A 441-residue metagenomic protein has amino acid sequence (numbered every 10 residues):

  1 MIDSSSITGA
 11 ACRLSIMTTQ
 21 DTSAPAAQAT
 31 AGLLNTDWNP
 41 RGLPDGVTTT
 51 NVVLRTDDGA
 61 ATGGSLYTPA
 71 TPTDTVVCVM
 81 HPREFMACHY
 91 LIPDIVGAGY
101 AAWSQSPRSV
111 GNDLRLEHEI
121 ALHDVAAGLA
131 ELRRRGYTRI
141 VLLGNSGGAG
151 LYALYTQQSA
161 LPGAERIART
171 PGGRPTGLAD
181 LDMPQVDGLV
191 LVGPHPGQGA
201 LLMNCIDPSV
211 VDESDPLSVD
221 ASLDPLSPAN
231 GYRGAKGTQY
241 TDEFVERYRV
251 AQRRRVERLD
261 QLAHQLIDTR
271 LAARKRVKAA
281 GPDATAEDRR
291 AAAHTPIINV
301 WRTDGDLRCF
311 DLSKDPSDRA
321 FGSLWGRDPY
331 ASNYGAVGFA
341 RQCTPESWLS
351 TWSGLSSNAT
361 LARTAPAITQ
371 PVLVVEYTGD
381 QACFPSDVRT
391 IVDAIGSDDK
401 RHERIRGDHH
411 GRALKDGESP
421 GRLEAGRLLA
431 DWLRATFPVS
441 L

Functional and structural regions predicted by a protein language model:
T19-T75, R422: N-terminal cap/lid segment of alpha/beta-hydrolase-fold proteins
I92-N112: Conserved alpha/beta-hydrolase
R108-V141, L161, E418-E424: Catalytic nucleophile-loop/oxyanion-hole region of alpha/beta-hydrolase and closely related hydrolase-like folds
R139-S214: Primarily recognizes the serine-hydrolase "nucleophile elbow" in alpha/beta-hydrolase and SGNH/GDSL folds
L223-R363: Alpha/beta-hydrolase
I368, V374-E376: Short beta-strand/loop motif that positions the catalytic acidic residue of the alpha/beta-hydrolase fold
Q381-D387: Conserved alpha/beta-hydrolase "acid-adjacent" motif
R406-G411, K415-L441: Catalytic active-site module of serine/aspartate enzymes centered on a nucleophile-bearing elbow/loop
